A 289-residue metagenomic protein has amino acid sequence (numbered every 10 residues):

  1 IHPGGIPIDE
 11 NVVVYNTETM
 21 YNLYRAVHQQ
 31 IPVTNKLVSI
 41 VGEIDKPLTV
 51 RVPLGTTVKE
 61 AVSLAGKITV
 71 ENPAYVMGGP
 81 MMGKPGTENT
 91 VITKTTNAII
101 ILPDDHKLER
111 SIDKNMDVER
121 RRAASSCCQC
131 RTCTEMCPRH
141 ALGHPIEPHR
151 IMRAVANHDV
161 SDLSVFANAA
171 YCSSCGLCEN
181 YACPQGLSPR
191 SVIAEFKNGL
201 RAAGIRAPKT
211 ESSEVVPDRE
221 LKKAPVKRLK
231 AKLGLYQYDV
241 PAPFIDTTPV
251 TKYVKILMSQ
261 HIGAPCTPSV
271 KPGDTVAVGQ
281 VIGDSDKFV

Functional and structural regions predicted by a protein language model:
I1-V58, L64-E71, G79-P80: Hydrophobic alpha-helical positions that pack around
Q30, N72-T134: Active-site gating/interface segments in enzymes
V41-G42, V76-P85, S213-D218: A glycine-rich phosphate-binding loop feature that marks nucleotide/adenosyl-phosphate handling sites
L102-A124, T134, R139-V215: Ferredoxin-type iron-sulfur electron-transfer modules in oxidoreductases and energy-metabolism complexes
E211-S269: N-terminal, Lys/Arg-enriched amphipathic/low-complexity engagement segments that precede the first folded domain
C266-T275, G279: Short histidine-centered loop motifs in beta-beta connectors
A277-V289: Short hydrophobic beta/alpha edge segments that flank linear recognition/processing sites
